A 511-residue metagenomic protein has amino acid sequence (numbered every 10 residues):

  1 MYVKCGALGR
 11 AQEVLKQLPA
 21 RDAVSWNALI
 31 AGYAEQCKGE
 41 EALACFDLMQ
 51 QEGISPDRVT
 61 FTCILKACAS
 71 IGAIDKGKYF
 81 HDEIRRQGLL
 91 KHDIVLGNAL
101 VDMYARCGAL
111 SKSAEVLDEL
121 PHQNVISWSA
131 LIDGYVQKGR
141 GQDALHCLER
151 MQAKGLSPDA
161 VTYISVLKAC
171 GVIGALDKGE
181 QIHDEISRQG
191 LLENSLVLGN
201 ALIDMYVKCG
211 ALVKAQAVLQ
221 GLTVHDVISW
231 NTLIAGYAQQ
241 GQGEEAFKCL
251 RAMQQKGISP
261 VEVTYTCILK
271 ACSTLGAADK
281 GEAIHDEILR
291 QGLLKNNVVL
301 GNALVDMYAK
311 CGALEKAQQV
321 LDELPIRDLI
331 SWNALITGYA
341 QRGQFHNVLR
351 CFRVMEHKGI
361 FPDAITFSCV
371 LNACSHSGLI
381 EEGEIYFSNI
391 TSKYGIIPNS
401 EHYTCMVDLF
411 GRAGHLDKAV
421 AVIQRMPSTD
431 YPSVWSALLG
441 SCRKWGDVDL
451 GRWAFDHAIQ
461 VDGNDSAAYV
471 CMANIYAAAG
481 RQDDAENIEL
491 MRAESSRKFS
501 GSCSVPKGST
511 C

Functional and structural regions predicted by a protein language model:
M1-D22, A28-C511: Terminal (and in a subset, N-terminal) low-complexity or junction segments at the ends of helical repeat RNA-binding
